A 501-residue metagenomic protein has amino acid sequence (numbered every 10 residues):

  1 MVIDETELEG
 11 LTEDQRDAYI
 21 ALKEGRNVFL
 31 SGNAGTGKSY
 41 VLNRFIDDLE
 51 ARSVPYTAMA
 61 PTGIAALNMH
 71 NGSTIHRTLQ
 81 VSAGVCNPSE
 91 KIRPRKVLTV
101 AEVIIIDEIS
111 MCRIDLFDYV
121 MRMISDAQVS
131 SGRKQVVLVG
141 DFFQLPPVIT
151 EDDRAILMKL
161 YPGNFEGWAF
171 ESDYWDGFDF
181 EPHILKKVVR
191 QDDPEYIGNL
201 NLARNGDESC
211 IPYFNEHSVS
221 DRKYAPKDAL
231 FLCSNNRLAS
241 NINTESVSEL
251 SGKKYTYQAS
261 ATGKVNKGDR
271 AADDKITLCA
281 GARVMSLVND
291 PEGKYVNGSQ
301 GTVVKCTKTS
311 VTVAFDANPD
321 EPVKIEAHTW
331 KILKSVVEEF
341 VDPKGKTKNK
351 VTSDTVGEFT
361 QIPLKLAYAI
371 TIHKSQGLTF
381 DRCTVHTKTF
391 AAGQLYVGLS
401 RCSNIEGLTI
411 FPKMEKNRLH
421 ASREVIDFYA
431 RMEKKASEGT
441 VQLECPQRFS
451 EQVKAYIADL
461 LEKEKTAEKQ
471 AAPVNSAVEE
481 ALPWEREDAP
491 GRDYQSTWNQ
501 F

Functional and structural regions predicted by a protein language model:
M1-D488, R492-F501: Conserved ATP-binding/catalytic motifs of P-loop helicase motor domains
